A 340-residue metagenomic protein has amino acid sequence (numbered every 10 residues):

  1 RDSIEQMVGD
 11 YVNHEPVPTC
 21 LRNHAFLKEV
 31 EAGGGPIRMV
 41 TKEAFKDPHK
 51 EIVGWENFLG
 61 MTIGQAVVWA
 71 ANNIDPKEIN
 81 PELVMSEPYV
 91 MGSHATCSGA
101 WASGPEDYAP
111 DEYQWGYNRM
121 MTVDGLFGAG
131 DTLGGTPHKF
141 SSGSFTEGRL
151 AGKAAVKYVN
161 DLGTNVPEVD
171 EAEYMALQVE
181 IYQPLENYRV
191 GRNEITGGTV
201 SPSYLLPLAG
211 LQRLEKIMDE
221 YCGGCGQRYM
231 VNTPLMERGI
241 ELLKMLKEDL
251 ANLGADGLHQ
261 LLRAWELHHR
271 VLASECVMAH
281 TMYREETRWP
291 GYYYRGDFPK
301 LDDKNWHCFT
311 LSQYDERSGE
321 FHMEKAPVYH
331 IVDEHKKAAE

Functional and structural regions predicted by a protein language model:
R1-F140, D219-E340: Mobile, glycine/GP-rich and aromatic-enriched active-site lid/loop segments adjacent to catalytic centers
L133-A155: A conserved FAD-binding loop/helix module that cradles the flavin
G143-S144, D161, D302: Alpha-helix termini
D161-D256: Long, amphipathic alpha-helical stalk/connector segments used for oligomerization, subunit docking, or mechanical
